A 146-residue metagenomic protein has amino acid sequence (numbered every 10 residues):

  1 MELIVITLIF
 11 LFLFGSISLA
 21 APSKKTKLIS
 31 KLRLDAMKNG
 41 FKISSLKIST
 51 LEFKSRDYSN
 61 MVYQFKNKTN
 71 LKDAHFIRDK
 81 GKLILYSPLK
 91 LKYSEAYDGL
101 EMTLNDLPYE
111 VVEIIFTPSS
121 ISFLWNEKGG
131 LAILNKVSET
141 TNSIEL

Functional and structural regions predicted by a protein language model:
M1-N39: N-terminal signal-anchor transmembrane alpha helix of single-pass membrane proteins, serving as the membrane-anchoring
I6, F12, S49-E52, R56 (+1 more regions): Solvent-exposed, non-transmembrane amphipathic alpha-helical segments
A21-S23, G40-I43, Y93, L100-L104: A short linear-motif detector with a strong N-terminal bias
K27-T69: Elongated extramembrane "stalk/tether" segments
D35, T103-D106, T140: Residues that form generic nucleotide/phosphate-binding pockets
F53-A132: Structured extramembrane domains adjacent to transmembrane segments
I133-L146: Extracytoplasmic/periplasmic C-terminal soluble domains
